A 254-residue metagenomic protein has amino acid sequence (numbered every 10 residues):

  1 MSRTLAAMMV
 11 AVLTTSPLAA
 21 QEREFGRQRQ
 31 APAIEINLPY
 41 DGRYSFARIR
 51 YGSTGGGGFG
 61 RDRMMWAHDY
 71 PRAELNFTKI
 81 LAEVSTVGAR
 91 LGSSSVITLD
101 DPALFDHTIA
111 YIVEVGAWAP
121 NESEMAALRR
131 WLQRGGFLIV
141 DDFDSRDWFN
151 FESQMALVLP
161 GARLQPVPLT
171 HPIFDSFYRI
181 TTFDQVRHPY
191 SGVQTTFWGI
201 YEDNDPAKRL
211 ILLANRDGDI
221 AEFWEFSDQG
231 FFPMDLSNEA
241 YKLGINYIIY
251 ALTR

Functional and structural regions predicted by a protein language model:
M1-T4: Positively charged n-region of N-terminal signal peptides that target proteins for export
A6-S16: Bacterial N-terminal signal peptides
A20-I109, V115-G116, D219-R254: Aromatic-Pro/Gly-enriched surface loop or interdomain linker that acts as a lid/target-recognition segment
E24-Q30, T54-G58, S145-F226, L236-Y241 (+1 more regions): An acidic, glycine-rich "communication" segment
F46, L104, I109-N150: Short alpha-beta junction capping motif
E74-T78, M125, R129, E152 (+2 more regions): Extracytoplasmic/secreted envelope proteins and their assembly/folding machinery, especially bacterial periplasmic
S85-T98, V140-D144, A162-T170: Surface-exposed patches in mature extracellular/periplasmic domains of secreted proteins
G136, L159-P160, L252: Hydrophobic/aromatic-lined pockets within catalytic cores
